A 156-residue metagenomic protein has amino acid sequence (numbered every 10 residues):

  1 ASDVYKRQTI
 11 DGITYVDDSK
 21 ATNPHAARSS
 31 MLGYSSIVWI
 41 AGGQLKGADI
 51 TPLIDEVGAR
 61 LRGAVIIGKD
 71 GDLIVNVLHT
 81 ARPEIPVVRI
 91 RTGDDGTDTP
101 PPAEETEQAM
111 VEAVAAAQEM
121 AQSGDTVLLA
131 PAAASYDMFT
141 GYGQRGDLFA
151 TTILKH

Functional and structural regions predicted by a protein language model:
S2-L61, N76: Nucleotide phosphate-binding/pyrophosphate-handling subdomain across enzymes that bind or process nucleotide phosphates
D18, W39, A64, L129 (+1 more regions): Residue-level signal for inorganic ion chemistry
A21-A26, A48, P52, K69 (+4 more regions): Conserved active-site and cofactor/substrate-binding residues in soluble primary-metabolism enzymes
Y34, A115, E119, A150-H156: Phosphate-binding loop of NTP-binding sites
G43-K46, D70, A132-Y136: Short glycine-rich anion-binding loops that position phosphate/pyrophosphate groups of nucleotides and phosphorylated
L53-S123: C-terminal helical cap/extension that packs against the catalytic core of soluble nucleotide-cofactor enzymes
R91-G93, V127-A132: Short beta-strands and strand-loop turn motifs
A132-H156: Glycine/aspartate-rich loop-and-adjacent alpha/beta segment that forms the canonical ThDP
